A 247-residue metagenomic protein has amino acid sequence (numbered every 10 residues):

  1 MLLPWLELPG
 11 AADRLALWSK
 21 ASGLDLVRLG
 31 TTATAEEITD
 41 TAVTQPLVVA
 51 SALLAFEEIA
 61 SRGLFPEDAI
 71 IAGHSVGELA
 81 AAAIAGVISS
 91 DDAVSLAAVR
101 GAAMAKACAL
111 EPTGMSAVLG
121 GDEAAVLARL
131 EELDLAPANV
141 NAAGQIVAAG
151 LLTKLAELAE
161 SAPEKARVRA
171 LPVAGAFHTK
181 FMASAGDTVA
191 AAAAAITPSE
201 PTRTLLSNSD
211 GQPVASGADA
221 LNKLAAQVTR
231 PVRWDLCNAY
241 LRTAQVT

Functional and structural regions predicted by a protein language model:
M1-A125, L171: FabD-like malonyl-/acyl-CoA
P9, G63, D134, K165-A166 (+1 more regions): Glycine-centered loop/turn motif at secondary-structure junctions
K20-L24, T34, I84-P231: Alpha/beta catalytic cores of group-transfer enzymes, especially the acyltransferase/condensing modules of polyketide
Q45-P46, E67-I70, G144-I146, T243-T247: Short active-site oxyanion
E58, R62, S161, A192-A195 (+1 more regions): A generic secondary-structure signal
T229-V246: A short, acidic, amphipathic alpha-helical segment used as a generic capping/interface helix at domain edges
